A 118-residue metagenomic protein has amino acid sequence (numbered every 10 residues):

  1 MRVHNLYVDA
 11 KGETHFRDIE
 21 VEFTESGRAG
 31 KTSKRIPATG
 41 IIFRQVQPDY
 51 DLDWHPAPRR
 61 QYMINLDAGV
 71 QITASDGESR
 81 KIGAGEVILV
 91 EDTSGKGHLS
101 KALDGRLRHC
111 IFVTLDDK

Functional and structural regions predicted by a protein language model:
M1-F43: A short, N-terminal "cap"/entry segment at the start of jelly-roll beta-barrel domains of the cupin/DSBH fold
A10-K11, H15, P48, V113-K118: Glyoxalase I/VOC metalloenzyme domain signal
E20-G27, T39-A57, E91-G95, D117-K118: Conserved short histidine dyad/triad with adjacent acidic residue
K31-R35, D51-A57, T73-A74, R80-K81 (+1 more regions): Short histidine-centered beta-strand/loop micro-motifs that create catalytic or ligand/metal-coordination sites
K34-D49, G105, C110-F112: Short, solvent-exposed cationic patches
Q45, S75-T93: Short acidic-glycine-tyrosine-enriched beta hairpin
Q45-P48, H55-I72, I111-T114: Short, conserved beta-strand element in jelly-roll/cupin
L89-T93, L103-K118: A short hydrophobic beta-strand segment most commonly corresponding to one strand of the jelly-roll/cupin
